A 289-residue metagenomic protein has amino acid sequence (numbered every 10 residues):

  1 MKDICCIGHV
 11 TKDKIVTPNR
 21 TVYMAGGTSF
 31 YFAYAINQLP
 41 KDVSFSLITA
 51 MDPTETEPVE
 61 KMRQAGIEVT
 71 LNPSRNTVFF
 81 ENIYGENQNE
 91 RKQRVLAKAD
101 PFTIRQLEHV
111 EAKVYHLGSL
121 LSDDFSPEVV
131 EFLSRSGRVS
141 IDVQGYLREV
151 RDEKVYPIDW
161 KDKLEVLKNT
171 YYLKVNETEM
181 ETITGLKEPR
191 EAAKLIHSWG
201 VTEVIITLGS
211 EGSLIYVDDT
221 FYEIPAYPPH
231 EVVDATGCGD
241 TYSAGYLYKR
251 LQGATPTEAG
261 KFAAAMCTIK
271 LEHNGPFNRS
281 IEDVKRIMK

Functional and structural regions predicted by a protein language model:
M1-C5: Extreme N-terminal starter segment of soluble prokaryotic enzymes
C6, L47-T49, I141, I206: Structural beta-sheet core signal
H9-V10, T28, T241: Active-site metal-binding loops of divalent metal-dependent hydrolases
K12-Y23, Q38-G118, D123, E128-R138 (+1 more regions): Conserved N-terminal subdomain of the carbohydrate kinase-like
G27-L39: Histidine-anchored nucleotide/phosphate-binding helix
I36, N176, G239: Short, conserved phosphate/pyrophosphate- and ester-handling motifs at nucleotide-, phospho-/glycolipid
G118-K194: Conserved beta-alpha-beta core of the PfkB/ribokinase-like small-molecule kinase fold
Y156-L164, P189-K289: Conserved phosphate-binding/catalytic region of the ribokinase-like
